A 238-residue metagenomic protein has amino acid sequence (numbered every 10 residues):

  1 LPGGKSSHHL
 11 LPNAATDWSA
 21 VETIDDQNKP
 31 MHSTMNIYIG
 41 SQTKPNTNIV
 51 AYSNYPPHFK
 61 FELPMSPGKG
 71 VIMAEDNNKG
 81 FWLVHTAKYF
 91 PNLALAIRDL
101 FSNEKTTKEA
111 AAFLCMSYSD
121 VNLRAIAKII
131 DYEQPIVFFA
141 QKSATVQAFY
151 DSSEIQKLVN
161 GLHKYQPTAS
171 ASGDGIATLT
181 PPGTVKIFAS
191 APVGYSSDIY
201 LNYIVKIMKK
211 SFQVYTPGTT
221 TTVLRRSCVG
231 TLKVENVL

Functional and structural regions predicted by a protein language model:
L1-L238: PLD/PLD-like phosphodiesterase catalytic module centered on the HKD motif
